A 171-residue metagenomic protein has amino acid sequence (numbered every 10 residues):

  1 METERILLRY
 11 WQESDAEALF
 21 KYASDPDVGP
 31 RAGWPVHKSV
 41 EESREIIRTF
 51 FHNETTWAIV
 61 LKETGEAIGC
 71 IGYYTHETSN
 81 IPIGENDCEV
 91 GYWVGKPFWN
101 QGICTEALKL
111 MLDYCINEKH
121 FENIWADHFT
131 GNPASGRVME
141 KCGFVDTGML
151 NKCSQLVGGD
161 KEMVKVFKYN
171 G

Functional and structural regions predicted by a protein language model:
M1-D27, V60-G171: Acyl-donor (CoA/ACP) binding surface of acyl/acetyltransferases
P26, P35, N53-E54, E122: Secondary-structure boundary/capping positions in well-ordered alpha/beta enzyme cores
D27-R48: Conserved GNAT-fold acetyl-CoA-binding loop/helix
A32-V36, T56-L61: A short, aromatic/hydrophobic, helix- or strand-capping loop or linear motif that either lines the entrance/gate
S39-V40, E54, G158: A short hydrophobic/aromatic micro-motif that marks alpha-helical segments and, especially, helix-coil
I47-A58: A short helix-loop-beta-strand connector motif used in the catalytic cores of GNAT acetyltransferases and, in some
